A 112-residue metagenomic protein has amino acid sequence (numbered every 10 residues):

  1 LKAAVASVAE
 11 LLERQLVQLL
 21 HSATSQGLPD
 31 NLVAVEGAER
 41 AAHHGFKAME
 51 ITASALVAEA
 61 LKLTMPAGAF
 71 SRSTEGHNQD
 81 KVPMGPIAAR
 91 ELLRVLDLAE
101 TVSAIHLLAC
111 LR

Functional and structural regions predicted by a protein language model:
K2-R112: Conserved, well-structured ligand/cofactor-binding cores
